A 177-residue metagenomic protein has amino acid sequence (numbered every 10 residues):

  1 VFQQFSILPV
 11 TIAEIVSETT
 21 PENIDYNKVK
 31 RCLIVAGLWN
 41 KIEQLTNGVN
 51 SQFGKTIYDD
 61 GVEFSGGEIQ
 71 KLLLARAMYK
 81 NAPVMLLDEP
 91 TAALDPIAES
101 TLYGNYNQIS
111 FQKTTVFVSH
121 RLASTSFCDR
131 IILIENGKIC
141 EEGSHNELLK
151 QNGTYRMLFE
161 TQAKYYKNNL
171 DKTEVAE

Functional and structural regions predicted by a protein language model:
A13-D59, Y103-G104, Q112: ABC ATPase nucleotide-binding domain helical subdomain, centered on the C-loop/LSGGQ "ABC signature"
W39-L72, N81, Y165-E177: ABC-fold ATPase nucleotide-binding domain signature/coupling loops
G48, G104, F111, S126-E177: C-terminal portion of ABC ATPase nucleotide-binding domains
A82-P83, K113: A residue-level structural signal marking coil residues immediately N-terminal to beta-strands within the ABC ATPase
M85-E89: Catalytic Walker B motif of ABC-type/P-loop ATPase nucleotide-binding domains
P96-A98: Helix N-cap at the start of a conserved alpha-helix in ABC-type nucleotide-binding domains
Q112-S119: Conserved H-loop
